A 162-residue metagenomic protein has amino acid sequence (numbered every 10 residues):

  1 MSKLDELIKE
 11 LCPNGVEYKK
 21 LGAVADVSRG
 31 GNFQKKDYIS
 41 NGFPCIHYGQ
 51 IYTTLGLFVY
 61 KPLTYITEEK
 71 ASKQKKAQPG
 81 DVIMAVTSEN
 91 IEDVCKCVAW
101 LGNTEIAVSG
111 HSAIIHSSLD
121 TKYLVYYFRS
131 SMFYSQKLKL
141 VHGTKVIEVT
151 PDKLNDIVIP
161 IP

Functional and structural regions predicted by a protein language model:
K3, L7-G30: Non-catalytic DNA-recognition/assembly elements of restriction-modification systems
L4-D5, G15, N32-F33, T53 (+4 more regions): Short loop/beta submotifs within extracellular cysteine-rich repeat domains
E10-C12, N32-F33, K70-A71, L101 (+1 more regions): Short, solvent-exposed loop/turn positions at domain surfaces that link secondary-structure elements or cap domain
G15-K19, L124, N155-P162: Amphipathic alpha-helical segments
V16-V24, F43, A77, D81-I83 (+2 more regions): Short, structured motif recognition centered on aromatic/hydrophobic residues
G22-K35, G49-D81: Sequence-specific dsDNA recognition surfaces
H47, P62, E68-R129: A short beta-sheet element
E105-S112, L119, H142-P162: A short glycine-rich beta-alpha junction/loop motif
